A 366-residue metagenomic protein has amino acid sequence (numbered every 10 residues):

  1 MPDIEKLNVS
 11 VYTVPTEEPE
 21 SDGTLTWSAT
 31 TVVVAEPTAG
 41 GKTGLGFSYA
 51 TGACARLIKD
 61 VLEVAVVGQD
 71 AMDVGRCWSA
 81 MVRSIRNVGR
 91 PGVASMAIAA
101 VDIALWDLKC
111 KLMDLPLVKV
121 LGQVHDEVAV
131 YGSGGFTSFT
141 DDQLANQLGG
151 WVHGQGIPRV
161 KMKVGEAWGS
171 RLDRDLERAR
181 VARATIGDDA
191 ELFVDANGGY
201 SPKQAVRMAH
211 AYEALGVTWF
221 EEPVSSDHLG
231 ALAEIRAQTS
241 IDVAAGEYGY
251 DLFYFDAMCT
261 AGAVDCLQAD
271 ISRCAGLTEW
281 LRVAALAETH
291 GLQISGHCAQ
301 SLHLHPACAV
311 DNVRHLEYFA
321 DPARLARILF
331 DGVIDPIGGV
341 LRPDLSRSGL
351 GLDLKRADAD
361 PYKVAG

Functional and structural regions predicted by a protein language model:
M1-V34, T51-C54, V67-Q69: Motif-centric detector for short Cys/His coordination patterns
P2-T16, T30, H297-G366: Flexible C-terminal active-site loop/helix
I4, G41, L62, V101 (+8 more regions): Conserved, mostly hydrophobic/aromatic
K6, P37-L112: Metal- or metallocofactor-binding catalytic centers and their adjacent structured scaffolds across diverse enzyme
R56, V64, H210, G216 (+1 more regions): Shared catalytic-loop signature of beta/alpha-barrel
D102-S138: Glycine-rich, aromatic-flanked loop segments that form ligand/cofactor-binding clefts across common enzyme folds
D126-T239: Metal-dependent enolase-superfamily TIM-barrel catalytic cores that perform enediolate-based chemistry
